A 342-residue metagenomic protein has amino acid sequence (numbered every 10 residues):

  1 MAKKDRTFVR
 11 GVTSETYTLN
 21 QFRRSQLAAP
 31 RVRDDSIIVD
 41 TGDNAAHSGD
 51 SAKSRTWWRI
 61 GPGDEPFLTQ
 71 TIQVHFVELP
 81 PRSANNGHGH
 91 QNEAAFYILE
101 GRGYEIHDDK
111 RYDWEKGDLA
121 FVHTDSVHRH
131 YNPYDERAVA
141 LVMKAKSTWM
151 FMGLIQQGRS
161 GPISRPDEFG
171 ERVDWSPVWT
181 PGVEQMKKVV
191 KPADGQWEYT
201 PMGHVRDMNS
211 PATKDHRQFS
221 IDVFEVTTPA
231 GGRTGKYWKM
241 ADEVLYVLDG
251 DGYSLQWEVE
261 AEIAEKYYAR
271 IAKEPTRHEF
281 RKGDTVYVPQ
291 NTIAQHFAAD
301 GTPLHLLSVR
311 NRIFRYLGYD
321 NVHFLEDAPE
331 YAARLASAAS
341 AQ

Functional and structural regions predicted by a protein language model:
M1-Q70, I155-S220, G235, F324-L325 (+1 more regions): A short, N-terminal "cap"/entry segment at the start of jelly-roll beta-barrel domains of the cupin/DSBH fold
R55-G63, Q73-H90, D222-M240, E258-A261 (+1 more regions): Conserved short histidine dyad/triad with adjacent acidic residue
P66-T69, A84-H90, Y131-P133, A212-T213 (+3 more regions): Short histidine-centered beta-strand/loop micro-motifs that create catalytic or ligand/metal-coordination sites
T71, A95-Y97, F121, D135-L154 (+3 more regions): A short hydrophobic beta-strand segment most commonly corresponding to one strand of the jelly-roll/cupin
F76-V77, G87-G89, E93-I98, Y112 (+6 more regions): His/acidic/aromatic-lined binding-pocket segments of jelly-roll/cupin-type domains and related regulatory beta-sandwich
P80-P81, Q91-Y104, D108-D109, A230 (+1 more regions): Glycine- and acidic-residue-biased ligand/ion/polar-headgroup-sensing regions
D109-D125, V259-Q290: Short acidic-glycine-tyrosine-enriched beta hairpin
W114, S126-N132, A140, R310: Catalytic cores of eukaryotic secretory-pathway lumenal/extracellular enzymes that build and remodel glycoconjugates
